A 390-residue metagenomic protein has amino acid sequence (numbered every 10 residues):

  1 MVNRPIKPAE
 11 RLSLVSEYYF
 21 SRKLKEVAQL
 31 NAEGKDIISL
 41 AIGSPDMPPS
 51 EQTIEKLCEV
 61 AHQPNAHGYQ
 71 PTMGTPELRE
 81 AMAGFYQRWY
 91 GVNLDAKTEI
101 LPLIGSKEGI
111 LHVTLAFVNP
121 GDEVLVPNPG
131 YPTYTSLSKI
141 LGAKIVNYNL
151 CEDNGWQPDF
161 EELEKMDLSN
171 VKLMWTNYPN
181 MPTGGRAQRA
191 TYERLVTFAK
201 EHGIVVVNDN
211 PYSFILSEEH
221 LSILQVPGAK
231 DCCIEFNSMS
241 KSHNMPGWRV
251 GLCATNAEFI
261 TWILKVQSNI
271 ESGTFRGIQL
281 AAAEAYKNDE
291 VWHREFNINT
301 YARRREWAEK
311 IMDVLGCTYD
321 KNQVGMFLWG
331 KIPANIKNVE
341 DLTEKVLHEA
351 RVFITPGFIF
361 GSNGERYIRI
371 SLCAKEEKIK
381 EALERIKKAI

Functional and structural regions predicted by a protein language model:
V2-G105, H112, A285-N288, I390: N-terminal small-domain helix-loop-helix segment of the aminotransferase-like
E33, L141, E201-H202, L315 (+1 more regions): Helix C-cap/helix->beta junction micro-motif
A116-S138: Conserved PLP-anchoring active-site segment centered on the Schiff-base-forming lysine
D122, A143, E201-V205, D231: A short helix->loop->beta-strand "cap" motif at the edges of active sites that frequently abuts
V146, E164, I336, K345-I354 (+1 more regions): PLP-dependent enzyme catalytic core of the Aspartate aminotransferase-like
V146, L150-L221: Active-site phosphate-binding strand-loop segment of PLP-dependent enzymes
G228-N299, E306-L315, A389-I390: Conserved core segment of the aminotransferase class I/II
A283, T300-E309, Y319-K331, G364: Conserved glycine-rich beta-strand-loop-beta hairpin in the small C-terminal domain of fold type I
